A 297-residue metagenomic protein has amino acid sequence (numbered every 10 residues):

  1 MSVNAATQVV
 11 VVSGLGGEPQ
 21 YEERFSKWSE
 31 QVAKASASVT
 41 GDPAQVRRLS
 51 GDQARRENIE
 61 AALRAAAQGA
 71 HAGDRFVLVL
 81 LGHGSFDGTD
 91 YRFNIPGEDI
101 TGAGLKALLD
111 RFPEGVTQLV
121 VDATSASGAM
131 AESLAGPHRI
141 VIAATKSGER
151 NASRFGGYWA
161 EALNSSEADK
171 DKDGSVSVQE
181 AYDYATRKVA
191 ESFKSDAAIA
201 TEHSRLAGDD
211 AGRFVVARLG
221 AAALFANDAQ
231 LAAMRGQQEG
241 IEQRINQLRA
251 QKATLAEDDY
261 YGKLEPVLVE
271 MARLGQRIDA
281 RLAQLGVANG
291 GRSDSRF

Functional and structural regions predicted by a protein language model:
T7-P19, A44-Q45, A221-D228: Acidic/histidine-rich, surface-exposed loop or edge segments in extracytoplasmic proteins
V12-G16, L49-Q53, V79-H83, I95-E98 (+3 more regions): Active-site-proximal beta-strand/loop segments in catalytic clefts of secreted hydrolases
E18-V32: Glycine- and acidic-residue-enriched helix-capping/strand-helix junction motifs
R24, A123, N227-M234, G240-G286: Alpha-helical, heptad-rich or low-complexity scaffold/stalk segments that mediate oligomerization or tethering
E30-A33, Q118-T201: Active-site-proximal C-terminal subdomain of hydrolase catalytic domains
Q31-D74: Functional beta-strand-loop-alpha-helix junction segments that form "active/interaction loops" within catalytic
N58, H83-P113: A short, glycine/acidic-enriched catalytic loop
D169-N246: Caspase-like cysteine protease fold
